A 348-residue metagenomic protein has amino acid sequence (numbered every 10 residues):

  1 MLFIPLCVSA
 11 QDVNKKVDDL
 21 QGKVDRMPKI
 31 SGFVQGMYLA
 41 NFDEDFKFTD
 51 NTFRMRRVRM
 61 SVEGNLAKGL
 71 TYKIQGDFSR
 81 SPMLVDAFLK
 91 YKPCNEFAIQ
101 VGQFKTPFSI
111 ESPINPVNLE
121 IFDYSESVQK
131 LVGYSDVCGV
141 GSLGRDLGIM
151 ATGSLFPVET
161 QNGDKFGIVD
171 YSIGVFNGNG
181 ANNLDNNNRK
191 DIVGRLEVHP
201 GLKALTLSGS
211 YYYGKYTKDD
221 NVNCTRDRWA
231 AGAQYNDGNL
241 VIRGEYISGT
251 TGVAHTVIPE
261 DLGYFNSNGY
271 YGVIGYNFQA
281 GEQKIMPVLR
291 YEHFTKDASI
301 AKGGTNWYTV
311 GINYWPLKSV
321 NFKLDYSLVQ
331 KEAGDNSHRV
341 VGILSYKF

Functional and structural regions predicted by a protein language model:
M1-I4, V34, T225: Compositionally biased, low-structure terminal segments
M1-V13: Bacterial Sec-dependent N-terminal signal peptides
Q11-K23: A short, compositionally biased domain-edge/stem linker segment
L20-A181, N186-K190, E197-T206, V273-N277 (+3 more regions): Outer membrane beta-barrel
D45-F48, K73, F88-K92, A98 (+5 more regions): Outer-membrane beta-barrel pore domains
G194-R195, G232: Short, surface-exposed beta-strand/loop micro-motifs that present aromatic residues
